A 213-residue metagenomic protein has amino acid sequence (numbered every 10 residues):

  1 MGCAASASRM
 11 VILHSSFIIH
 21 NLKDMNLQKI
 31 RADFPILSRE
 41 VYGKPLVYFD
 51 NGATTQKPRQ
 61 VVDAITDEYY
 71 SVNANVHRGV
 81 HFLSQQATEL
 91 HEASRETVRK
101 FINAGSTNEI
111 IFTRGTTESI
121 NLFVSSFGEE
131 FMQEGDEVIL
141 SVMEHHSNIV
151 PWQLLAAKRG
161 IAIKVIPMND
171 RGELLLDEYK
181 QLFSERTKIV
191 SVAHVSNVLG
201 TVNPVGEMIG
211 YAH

Functional and structural regions predicted by a protein language model:
G2, A7, K23-H213: Pyridoxal 5′-phosphate
S6-S8, S15-S16: Serine residues within intrinsically disordered or low-complexity segments
L13-S16, H20-N21: Intrinsically disordered, low-complexity proline-rich regions
